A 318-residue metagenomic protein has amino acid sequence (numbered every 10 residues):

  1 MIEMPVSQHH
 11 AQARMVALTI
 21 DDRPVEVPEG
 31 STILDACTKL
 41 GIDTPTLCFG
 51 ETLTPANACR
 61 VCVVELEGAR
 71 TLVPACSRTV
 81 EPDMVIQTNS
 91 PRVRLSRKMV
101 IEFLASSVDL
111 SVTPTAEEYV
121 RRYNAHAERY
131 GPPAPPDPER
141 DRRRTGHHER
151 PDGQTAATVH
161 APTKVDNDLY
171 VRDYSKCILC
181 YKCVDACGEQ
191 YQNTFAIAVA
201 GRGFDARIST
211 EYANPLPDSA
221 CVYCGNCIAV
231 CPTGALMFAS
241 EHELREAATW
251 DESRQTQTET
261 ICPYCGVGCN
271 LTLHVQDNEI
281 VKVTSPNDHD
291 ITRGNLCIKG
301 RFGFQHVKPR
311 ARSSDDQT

Functional and structural regions predicted by a protein language model:
M1-A17: Terminal leader/tail segments of proteins
I2-E3, R60, A69-A220, I228-A229 (+2 more regions): Fe-S ferredoxin-like electron-transfer domains and their immediately adjacent linker/connector regions across
V16, P24-P82, S96: N-terminal cofactor/phosphate-binding cores enriched in small/glycine residues, especially glycine-rich loops such as
T19, E65, H274-V275: A general beta-strand register signal
R254, T258-N287: Catalytic and ligand-binding motifs that coordinate phosphates/metal ions in nucleic-acid-processing enzymes
Q276-T318: Cofactor-/ligand-binding subdomain signature composed of acidic, glycine-rich, tryptophan-containing flexible loops
